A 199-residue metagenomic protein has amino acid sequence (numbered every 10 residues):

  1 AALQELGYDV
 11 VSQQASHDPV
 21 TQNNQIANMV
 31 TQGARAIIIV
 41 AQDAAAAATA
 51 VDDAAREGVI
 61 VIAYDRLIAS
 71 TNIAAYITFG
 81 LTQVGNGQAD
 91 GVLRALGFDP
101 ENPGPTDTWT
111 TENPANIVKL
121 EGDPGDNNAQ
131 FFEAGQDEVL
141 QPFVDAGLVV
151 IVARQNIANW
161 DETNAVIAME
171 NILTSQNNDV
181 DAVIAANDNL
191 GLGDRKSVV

Functional and structural regions predicted by a protein language model:
A1-V199: A residue-level marker of the well-folded mature domains of exported/periplasmic proteins
